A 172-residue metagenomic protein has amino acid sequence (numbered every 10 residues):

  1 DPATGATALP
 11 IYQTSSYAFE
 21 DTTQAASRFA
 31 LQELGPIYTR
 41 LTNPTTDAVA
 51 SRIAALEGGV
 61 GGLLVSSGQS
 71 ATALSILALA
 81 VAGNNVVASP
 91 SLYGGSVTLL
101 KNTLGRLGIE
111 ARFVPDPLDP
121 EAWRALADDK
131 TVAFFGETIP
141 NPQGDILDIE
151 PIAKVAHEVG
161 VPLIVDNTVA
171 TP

Functional and structural regions predicted by a protein language model:
D1-E33: N-terminal glycine-rich, Lys/His-bearing helix-loop that initiates the first secondary-structure elements of many
P2, Y38-T42, D116: Alpha-helix initiation/capping motif
T4, L56-E57, L107, V159: Residues at alpha-helix termini
D21-A73, G95-T103: Conserved N-terminal alpha-helix of the aminotransferase class I/II PLP-enzyme fold
L63-P172: Conserved PLP-enzyme active-site core in the AAT-like
